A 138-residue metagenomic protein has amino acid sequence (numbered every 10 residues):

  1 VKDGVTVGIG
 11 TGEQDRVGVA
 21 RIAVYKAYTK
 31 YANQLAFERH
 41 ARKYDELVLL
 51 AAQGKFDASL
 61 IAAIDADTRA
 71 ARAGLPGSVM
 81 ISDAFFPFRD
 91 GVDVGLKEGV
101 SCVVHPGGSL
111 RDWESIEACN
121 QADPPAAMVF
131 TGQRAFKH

Functional and structural regions predicted by a protein language model:
V1-T6: Terminal or standalone catalytic/regulatory effector modules within metabolic enzymes and repeat proteins
Q14-H138: Feature captures the catalytic cores and cofactor-binding loops of soluble hydro-lyases/lyases that act on carboxylate
